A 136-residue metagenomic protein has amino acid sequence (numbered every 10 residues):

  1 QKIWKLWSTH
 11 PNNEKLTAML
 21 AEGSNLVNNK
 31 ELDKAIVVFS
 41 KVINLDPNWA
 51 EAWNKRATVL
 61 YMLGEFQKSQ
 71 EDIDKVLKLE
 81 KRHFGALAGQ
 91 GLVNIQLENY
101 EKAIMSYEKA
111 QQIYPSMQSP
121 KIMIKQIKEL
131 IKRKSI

Functional and structural regions predicted by a protein language model:
K5-N13, I104-M105, K109-I136: Terminal, low-structured helical/coil segments at or just beyond the last alpha-helical repeat
T9, N28, M62, Q96-L97 (+1 more regions): Register position in tetratricopeptide repeats
N13-G85: Alpha-helical adaptor scaffolds
V59, V93, Q126-I127: Short secondary-structure capping/turn micro-motifs that flank functional sites
K78-Y107: Ankyrin-repeat and related helical/solenoid repeat scaffolds used for protein-protein interactions
